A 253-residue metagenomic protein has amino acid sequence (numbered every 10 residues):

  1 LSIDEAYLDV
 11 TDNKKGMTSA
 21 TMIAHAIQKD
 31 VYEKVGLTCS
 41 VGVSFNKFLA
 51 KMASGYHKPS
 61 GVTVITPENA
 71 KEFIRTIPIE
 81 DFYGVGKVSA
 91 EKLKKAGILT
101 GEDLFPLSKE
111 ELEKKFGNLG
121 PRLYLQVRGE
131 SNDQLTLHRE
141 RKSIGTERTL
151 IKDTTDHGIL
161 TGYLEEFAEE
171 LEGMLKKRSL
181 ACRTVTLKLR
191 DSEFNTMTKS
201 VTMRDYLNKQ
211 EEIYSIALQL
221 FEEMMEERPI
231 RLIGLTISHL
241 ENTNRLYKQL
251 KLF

Functional and structural regions predicted by a protein language model:
L1-I151: Nucleic-acid-contacting surfaces of polymerase cores and analogous helical-repeat interfaces
E5, L232-G234: Extracellular/lumenal ectodomain signal focusing on beta-strand-rich modules and carbohydrate-recognition contexts
D9-N13, R190, S238: Solvent-exposed residues in well-ordered beta-strands and their adjoining turns, especially edge/terminal strands
D81, E91-L232, H239-F253: DNA-contacting surface of Y-family translesion DNA polymerases
